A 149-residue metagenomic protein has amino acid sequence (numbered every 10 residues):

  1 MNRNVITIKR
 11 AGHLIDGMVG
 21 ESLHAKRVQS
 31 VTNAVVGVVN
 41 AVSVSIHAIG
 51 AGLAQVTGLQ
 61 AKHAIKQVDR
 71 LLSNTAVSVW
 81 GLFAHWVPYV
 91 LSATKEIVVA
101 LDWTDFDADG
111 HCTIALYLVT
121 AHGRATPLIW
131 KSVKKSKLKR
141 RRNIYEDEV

Functional and structural regions predicted by a protein language model:
M1-V149: Conserved, well-structured functional cores that handle cations and Mg-NTP chemistry
